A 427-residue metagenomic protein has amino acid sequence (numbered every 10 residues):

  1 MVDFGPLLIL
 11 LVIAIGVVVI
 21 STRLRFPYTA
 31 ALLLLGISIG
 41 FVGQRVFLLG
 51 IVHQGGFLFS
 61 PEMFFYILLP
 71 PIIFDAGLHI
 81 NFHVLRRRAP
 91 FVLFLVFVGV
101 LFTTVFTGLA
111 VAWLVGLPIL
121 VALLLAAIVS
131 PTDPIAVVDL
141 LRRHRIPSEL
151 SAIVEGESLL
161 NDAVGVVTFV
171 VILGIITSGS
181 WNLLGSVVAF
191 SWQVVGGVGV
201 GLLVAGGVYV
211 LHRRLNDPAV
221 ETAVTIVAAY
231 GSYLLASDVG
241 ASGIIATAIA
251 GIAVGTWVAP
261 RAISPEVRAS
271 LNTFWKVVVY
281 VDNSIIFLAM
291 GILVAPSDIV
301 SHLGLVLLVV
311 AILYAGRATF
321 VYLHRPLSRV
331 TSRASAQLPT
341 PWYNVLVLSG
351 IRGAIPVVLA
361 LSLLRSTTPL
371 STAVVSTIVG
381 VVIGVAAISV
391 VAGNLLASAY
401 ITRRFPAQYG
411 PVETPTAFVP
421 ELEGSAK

Functional and structural regions predicted by a protein language model:
M1-K427: Transmembrane helical cores of multi-pass secondary ion antiporters/exchangers
